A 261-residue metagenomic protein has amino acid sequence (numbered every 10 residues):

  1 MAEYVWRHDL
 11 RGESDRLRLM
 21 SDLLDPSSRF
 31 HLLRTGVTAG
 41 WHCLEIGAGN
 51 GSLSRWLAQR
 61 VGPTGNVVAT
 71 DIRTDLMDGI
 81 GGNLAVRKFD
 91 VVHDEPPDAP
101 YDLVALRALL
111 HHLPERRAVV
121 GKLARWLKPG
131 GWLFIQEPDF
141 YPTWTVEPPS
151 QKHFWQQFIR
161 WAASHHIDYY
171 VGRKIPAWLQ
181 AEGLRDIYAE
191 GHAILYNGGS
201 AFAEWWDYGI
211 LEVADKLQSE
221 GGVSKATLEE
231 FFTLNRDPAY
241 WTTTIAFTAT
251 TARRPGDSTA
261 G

Functional and structural regions predicted by a protein language model:
A2-D25: Class I SAM-dependent methyltransferase Rossmann-like catalytic core, especially the SAM/SAH-binding loop
D22-W41, W56: Conserved alpha-helix/loop element of class I SAM-dependent methyltransferases that forms part of the SAM/SAH-binding
L44, A48-D94: Class I SAM-dependent methyltransferase SAM/SAH-binding core
E95-V104: A short acidic, Gly/Pro-enriched loop at the edge of an enzyme's catalytic core that lines a small-molecule cofactor
L106-L110, Q136: Residues lining the SAM
R117-W132: A short glycine-rich, Lys/Arg-flanked "PGG" loop and its adjoining helix->strand segment in the class I
F134-S200: Conserved catalytic/acceptor-binding region of the Class I
Y188-G261: Conserved Class I S-adenosyl-L-methionine
